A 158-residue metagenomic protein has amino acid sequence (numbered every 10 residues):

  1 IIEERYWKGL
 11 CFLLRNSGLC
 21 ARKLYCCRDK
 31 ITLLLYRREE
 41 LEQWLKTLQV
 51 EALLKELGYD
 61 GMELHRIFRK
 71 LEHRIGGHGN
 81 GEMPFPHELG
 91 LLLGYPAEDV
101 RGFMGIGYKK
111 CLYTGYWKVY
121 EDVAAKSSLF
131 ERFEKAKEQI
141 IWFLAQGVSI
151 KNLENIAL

Functional and structural regions predicted by a protein language model:
I1: Metallocofactor- and cofactor-centric catalytic cores in central/energy metabolism, strongly enriched
E4-E63: A glycine-rich, hydrophobic loop/mini-helix early in the fold
L13, L53-L57, K70, R74 (+4 more regions): Residues that form generic nucleotide/phosphate-binding pockets
R28-D29, L71, M104-G107, C111-E121: Short linear loop/turn motifs
E56-H87: Internal catalytic-core helix/loop-beta-alpha segment that presents or stabilizes conserved functional determinants
D60-H65, A97-E98, L112-T114: Short, surface-exposed acidic
F85-L112: Hydrophobic/aromatic-rich, well-ordered segments within soluble, folded domains that form packed cores
Y116-L158: Long, compositionally biased
